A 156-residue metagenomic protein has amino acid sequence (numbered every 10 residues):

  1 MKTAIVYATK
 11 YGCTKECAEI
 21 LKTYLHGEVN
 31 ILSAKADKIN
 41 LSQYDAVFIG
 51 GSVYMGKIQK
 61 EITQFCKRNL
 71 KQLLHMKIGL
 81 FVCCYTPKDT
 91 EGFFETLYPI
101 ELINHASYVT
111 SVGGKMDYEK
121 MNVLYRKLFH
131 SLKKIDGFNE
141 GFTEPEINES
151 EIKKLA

Functional and structural regions predicted by a protein language model:
M1-L74, K153: N-terminal beta1-alpha1-beta2 submodule of the flavodoxin-like/Rossmannoid cofactor-binding fold
Y24, E28, M55-A156: FMN-binding flavodoxin-like domain, especially the glycine-rich phosphate-binding loop
